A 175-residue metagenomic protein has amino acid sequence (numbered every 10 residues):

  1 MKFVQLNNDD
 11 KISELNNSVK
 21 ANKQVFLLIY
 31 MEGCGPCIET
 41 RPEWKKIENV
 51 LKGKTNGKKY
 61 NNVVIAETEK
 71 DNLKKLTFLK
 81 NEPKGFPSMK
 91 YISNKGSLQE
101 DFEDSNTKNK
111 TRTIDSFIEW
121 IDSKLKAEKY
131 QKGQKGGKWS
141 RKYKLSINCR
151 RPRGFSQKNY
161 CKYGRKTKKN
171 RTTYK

Functional and structural regions predicted by a protein language model:
F3-D10, I29, R41, E48 (+1 more regions): Thiol-based oxidoreductase modules, predominantly thioredoxin-like and allied folds used for disulfide exchange
S13-G53: Local sequence-structure signature of Cys/Sec-based thiol-disulfide redox active-site neighborhoods
V25-Y30, V64-E67, S88-S93: Beta-strand cores of modular interaction/reader domains in eukaryotic scaffold and signaling proteins, especially PDZ
G35-P36, L73-K75, S97-Q99: Eukaryotic short linear interaction motifs
F78-K84: A short glycine-leucine-enriched loop at secondary-structure breakpoints that most characteristically corresponds
K84-K132: Non-catalytic, surface beta->alpha helical segment in thiol-disulfide oxidoreductase systems
Q131-K175: Arg/Lys-rich, intrinsically disordered low-complexity tails that mediate electrostatic binding and condensation
